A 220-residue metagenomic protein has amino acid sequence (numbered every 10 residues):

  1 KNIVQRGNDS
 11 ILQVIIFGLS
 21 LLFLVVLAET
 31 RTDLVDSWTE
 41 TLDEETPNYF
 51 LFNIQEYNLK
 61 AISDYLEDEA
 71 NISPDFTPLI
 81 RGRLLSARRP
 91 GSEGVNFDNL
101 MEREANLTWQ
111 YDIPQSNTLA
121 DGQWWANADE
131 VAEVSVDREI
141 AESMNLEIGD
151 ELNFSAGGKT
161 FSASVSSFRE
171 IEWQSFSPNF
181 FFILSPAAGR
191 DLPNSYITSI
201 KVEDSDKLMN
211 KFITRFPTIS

Functional and structural regions predicted by a protein language model:
K1-S220: Alpha-helical transmembrane segments of bacterial inner-membrane membrane proteins
